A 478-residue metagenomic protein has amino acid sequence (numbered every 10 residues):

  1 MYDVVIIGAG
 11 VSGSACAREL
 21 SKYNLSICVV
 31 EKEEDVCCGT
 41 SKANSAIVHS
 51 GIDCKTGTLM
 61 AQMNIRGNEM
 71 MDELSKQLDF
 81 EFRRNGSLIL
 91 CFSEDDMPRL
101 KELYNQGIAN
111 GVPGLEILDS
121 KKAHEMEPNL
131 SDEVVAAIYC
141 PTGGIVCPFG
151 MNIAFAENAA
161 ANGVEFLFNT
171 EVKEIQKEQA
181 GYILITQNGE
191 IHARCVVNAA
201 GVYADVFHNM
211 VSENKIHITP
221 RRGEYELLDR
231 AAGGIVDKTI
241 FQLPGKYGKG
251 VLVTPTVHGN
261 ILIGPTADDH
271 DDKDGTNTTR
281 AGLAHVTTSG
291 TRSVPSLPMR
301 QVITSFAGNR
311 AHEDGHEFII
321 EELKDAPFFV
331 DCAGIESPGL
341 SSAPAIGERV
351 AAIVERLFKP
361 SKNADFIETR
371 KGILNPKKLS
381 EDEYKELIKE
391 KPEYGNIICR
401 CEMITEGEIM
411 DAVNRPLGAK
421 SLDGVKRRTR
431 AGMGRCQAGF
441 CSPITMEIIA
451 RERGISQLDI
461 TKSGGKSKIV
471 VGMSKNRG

Functional and structural regions predicted by a protein language model:
Y2-V29: N-terminal Rossmann-like FAD-binding beta1-loop-alpha1 element of flavoenzymes
A15, I175-G264, D268-T279, T288 (+2 more regions): Flavin-dependent oxidoreductases
K22-K42: Glycine-rich FAD pyrophosphate-binding loop
A46-M126, G250-V251: Dinucleotide-binding Rossmann-like beta1-alpha1 core, especially the glycine-rich loop that anchors the ADP
K55, Q62-I65, F92-R99, I138-E157 (+3 more regions): Short beta-strand to alpha-helix junction loop
I138-C195: Helical element adjacent to the flavin cofactor pocket in flavoenzyme catalytic cores
G248, V257-H258, D274-I397, I404-L417 (+1 more regions): C-terminal catalytic lobe of FAD-dependent flavoproteins
T405-P416, G439-Q457: Iron-sulfur (Fe-S) cluster-binding segments and ferredoxin-like electron-carrier domains, especially [2Fe-2S]
